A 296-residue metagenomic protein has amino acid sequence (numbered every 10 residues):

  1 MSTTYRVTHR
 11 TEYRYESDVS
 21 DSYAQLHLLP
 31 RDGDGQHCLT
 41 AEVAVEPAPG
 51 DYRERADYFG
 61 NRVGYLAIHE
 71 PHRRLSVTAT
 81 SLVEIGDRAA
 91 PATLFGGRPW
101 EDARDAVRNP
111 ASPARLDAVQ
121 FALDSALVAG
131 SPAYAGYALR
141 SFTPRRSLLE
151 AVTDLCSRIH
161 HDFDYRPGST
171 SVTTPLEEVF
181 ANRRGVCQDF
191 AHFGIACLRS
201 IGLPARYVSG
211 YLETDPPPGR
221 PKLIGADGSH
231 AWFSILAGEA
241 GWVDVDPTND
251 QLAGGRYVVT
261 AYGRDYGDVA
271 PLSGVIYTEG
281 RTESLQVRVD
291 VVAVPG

Functional and structural regions predicted by a protein language model:
M1-N109: Intrinsically disordered, low-complexity N-terminal segments that are enriched in acidic
Y5, S20, H37, P71-R73 (+4 more regions): A short, structural micro-pattern
Y15, R55, G96, H161 (+4 more regions): Glycine-rich, flexible loop/turn motifs
Y15, V83, A237, V291-A293: Short beta-strand segments enriched in hydrophobic/aromatic residues within well-folded beta-rich domains
H27-Q36, A41-V43, N249-A270, G274-E279 (+2 more regions): Glycine-rich, small/acidic residue-mixed loop/short-helix segments
W100-G185, R264-Y266, R281, R288-P295: Secondary-structure boundary elements
S157, F163, D189-Y277: Hydrophobic/aromatic-rich core segments of domains that either
